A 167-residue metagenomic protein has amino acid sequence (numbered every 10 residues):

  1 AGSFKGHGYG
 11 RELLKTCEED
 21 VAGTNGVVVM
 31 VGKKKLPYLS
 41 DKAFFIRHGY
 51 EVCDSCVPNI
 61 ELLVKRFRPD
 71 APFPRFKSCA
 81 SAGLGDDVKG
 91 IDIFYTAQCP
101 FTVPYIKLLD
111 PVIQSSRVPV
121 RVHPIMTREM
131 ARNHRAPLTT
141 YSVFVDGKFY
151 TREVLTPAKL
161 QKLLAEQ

Functional and structural regions predicted by a protein language model:
A1-H7, K33: A short, internal acetyl-CoA/4′-phosphopantetheine-binding micro-motif in the GNAT/acyltransferase core
G6-V21: Conserved acetyl-CoA-binding loop-helix of GNAT-fold acetyltransferases
V21-P37: Conserved GNAT acetyl-CoA-binding A-motif
K34-V57: Conserved active-site alpha-helix within GNAT-family acetyltransferase domains
V57-G83: C-terminal "cap" of GNAT-fold acetyltransferases
C79-S115: Local sequence-structure signature of Cys/Sec-based thiol-disulfide redox active-site neighborhoods
H134-F144: Structural micro-motif
D146-Q167: Non-catalytic, surface beta->alpha helical segment in thiol-disulfide oxidoreductase systems
